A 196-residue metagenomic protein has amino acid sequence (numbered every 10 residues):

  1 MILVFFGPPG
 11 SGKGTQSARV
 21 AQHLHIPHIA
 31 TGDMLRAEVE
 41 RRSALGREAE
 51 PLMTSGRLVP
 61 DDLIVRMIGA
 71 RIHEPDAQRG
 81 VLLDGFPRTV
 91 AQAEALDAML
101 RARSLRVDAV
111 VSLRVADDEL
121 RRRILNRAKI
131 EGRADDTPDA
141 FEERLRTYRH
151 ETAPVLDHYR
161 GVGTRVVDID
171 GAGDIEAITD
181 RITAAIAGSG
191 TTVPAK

Functional and structural regions predicted by a protein language model:
M1-K196: Glycine-rich phosphate-binding loop of ATP-dependent small-molecule kinases
